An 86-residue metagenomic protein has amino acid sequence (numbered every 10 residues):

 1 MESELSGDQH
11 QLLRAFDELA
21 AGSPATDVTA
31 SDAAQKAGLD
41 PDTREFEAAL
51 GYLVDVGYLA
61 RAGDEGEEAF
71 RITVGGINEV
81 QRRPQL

Functional and structural regions predicted by a protein language model:
M1-P24: Short alpha-helical segments that sit at the start of domains
H10-L13, E47, V74: Non-catalytic, well-ordered alpha-helical scaffold segments
S23-A37: Short acidic, hydrophobic short linear motifs in intrinsically disordered regions
V28, E45-A48, R71: Alpha-helix N-cap and coil->helix boundary residues
L39-D55: Short amphipathic alpha-helical interaction segments
V54-D64: A short, conserved structural fragment
G66-I72: Minor-groove-contacting beta-hairpin "wing" of winged helix-turn-helix DNA-binding domains
V74-L86: Short, amphipathic alpha-helical interaction segments positioned at domain boundaries
